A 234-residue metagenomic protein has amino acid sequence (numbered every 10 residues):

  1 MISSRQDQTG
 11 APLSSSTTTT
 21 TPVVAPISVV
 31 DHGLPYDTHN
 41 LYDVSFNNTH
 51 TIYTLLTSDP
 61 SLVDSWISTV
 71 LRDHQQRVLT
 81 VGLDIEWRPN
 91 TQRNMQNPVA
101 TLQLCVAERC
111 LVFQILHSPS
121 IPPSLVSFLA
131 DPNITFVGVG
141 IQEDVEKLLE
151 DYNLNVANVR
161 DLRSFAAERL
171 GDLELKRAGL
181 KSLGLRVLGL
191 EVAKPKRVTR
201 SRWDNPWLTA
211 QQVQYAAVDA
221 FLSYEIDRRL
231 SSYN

Functional and structural regions predicted by a protein language model:
M1-L79, L162: N-terminal accessory regions of nucleic-acid-interacting proteins
I52-D64, V78-T80, P89-A210, Q214 (+1 more regions): Conserved DEDDh/DEDDy metal-dependent 3′-5′ exonuclease domain
